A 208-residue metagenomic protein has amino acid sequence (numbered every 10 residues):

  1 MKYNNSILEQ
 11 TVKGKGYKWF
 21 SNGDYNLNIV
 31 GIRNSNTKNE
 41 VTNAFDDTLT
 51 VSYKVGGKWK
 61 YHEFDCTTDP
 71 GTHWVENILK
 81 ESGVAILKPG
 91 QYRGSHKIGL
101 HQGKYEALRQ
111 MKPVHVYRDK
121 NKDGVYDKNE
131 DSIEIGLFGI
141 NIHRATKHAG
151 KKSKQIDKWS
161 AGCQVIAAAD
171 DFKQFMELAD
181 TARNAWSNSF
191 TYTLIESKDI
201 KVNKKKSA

Functional and structural regions predicted by a protein language model:
M1-D157, D171-D180, W186-F190, S197-D199 (+1 more regions): Cell wall/extracellular polymer interaction/catalysis modules
A167-A168: Helix-capping/helix-break motifs at membrane-protein junctions, especially on the cytosolic side just before or after
